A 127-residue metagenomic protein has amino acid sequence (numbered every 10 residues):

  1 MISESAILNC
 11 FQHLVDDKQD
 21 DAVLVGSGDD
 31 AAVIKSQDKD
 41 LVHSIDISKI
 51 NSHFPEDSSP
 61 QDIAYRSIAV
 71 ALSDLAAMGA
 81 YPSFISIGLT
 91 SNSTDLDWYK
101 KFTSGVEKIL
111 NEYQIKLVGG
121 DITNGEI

Functional and structural regions predicted by a protein language model:
M1-S59, M78, I87, I109 (+1 more regions): Extreme N-terminal cap/leader segments of soluble proteins
V23-V25, P55-V70, T94-S104: Glycine-rich anion/phosphate-binding loops
D38, Y81-I127: Glycine-rich anion-binding loops of enzyme active sites
L75: Conserved phosphate/oxyanion-binding catalytic-loop motifs
